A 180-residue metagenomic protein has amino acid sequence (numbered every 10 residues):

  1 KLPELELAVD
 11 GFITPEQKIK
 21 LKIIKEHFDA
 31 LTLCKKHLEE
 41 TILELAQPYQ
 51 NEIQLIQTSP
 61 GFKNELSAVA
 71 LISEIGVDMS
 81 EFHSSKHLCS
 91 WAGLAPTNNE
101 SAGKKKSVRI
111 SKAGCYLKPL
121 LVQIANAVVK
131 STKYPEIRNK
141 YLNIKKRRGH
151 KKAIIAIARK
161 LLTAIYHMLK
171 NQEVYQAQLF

Functional and structural regions predicted by a protein language model:
K1-Q54: Glycine-rich, often acidic, oxyanion-interacting loops/wings at catalytic, nucleic-acid, or phospho-protein interfaces
H27, C34, A113, L117 (+1 more regions): Hydrophobic (often cysteine-bearing) scaffold residues that line and stabilize catalytic clefts of nucleotide/cofactor
L31, L121, L161: A residue-level signal for conserved active-site and pocket-lining positions in enzyme catalytic cores
K35, E39, V77-S80, A127-P135 (+1 more regions): Short helix-capping/linker segments at secondary-structure and domain boundaries
L45-N51, W91-P96, S107-A113, T163-I165 (+1 more regions): Short alpha-helical linear motifs
Q54-T58, E65, V69-K146, H150: Phosphate-backbone recognition surface of nucleic-acid-processing proteins
A102-S107, K140-F180: Low-complexity, acidic/Ser/Thr- and charged residue-rich accessory regions of DNA metabolism proteins
